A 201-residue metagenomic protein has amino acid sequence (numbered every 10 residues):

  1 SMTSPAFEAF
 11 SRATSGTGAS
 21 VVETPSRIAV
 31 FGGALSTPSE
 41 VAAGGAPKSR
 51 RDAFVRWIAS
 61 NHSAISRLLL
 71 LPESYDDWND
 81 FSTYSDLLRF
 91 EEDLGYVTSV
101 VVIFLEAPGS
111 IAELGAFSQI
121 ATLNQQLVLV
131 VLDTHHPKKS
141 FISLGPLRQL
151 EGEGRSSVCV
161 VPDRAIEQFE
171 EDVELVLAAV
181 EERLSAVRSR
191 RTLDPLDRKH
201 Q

Functional and structural regions predicted by a protein language model:
S1-L114, Q119-Q201: Conserved catalytic or regulatory cores that recognize and/or transform ribose-phosphate-containing ligands
